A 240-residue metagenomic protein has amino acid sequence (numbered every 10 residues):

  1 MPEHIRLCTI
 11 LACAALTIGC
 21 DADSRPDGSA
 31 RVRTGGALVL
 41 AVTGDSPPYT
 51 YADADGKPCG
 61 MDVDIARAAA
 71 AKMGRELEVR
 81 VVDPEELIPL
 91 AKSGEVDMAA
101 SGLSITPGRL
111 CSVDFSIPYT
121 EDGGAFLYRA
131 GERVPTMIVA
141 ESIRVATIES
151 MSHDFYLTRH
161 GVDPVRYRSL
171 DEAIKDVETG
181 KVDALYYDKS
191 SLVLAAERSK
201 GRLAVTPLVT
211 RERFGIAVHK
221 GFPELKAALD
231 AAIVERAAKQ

Functional and structural regions predicted by a protein language model:
T17-G19: C-terminal motif of bacterial Sec signal peptides marking the signal peptidase cleavage site
D21-D23, V63-M73, G131-H153, R213-Q240: Extended ligand-binding regions for polar small-molecule ligands
A22-G102: Extracytoplasmic small-molecule ligand-binding "clamshell" domains of the periplasmic binding protein/Venus flytrap
A41-S46, R80-E85, G94-T106, R129-A130 (+4 more regions): Beta->alpha turn/N-cap motifs
G44, T120-Y128, K189-V234: Periplasmic-binding protein-like
V63-D64, E78-P89, E149-S150, V165-T179 (+1 more regions): Short helix-initiation/N-cap motifs at beta->coil->alpha
R75, L103-I105, R109, S116-H160: A conserved helix-loop-strand patch within extracytoplasmic ligand-binding domains of the periplasmic binding
E86-P89, S101-S112, E178, V182-T210: A ligand-binding cleft/hinge motif common to bilobed small-molecule-binding domains
